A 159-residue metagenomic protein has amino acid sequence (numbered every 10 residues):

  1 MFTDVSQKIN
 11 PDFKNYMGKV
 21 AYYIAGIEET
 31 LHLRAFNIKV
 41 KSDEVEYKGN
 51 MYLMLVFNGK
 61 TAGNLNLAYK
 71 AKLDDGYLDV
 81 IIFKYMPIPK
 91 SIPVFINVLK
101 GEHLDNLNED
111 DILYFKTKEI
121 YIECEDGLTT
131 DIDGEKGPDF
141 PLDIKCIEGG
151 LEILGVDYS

Functional and structural regions predicted by a protein language model:
M1-S159: Long C-terminal subdomains/extensions of small-metabolite kinases
